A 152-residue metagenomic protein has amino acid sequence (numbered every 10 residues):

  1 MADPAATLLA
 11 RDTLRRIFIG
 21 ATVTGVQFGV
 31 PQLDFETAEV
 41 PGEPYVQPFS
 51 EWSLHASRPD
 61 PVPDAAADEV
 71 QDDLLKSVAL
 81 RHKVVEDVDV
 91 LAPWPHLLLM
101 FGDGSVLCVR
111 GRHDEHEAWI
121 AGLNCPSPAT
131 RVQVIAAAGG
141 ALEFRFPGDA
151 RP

Functional and structural regions predicted by a protein language model:
M1-P152: Surface-exposed, interaction-prone regions used to assemble/regulate multi-protein complexes
